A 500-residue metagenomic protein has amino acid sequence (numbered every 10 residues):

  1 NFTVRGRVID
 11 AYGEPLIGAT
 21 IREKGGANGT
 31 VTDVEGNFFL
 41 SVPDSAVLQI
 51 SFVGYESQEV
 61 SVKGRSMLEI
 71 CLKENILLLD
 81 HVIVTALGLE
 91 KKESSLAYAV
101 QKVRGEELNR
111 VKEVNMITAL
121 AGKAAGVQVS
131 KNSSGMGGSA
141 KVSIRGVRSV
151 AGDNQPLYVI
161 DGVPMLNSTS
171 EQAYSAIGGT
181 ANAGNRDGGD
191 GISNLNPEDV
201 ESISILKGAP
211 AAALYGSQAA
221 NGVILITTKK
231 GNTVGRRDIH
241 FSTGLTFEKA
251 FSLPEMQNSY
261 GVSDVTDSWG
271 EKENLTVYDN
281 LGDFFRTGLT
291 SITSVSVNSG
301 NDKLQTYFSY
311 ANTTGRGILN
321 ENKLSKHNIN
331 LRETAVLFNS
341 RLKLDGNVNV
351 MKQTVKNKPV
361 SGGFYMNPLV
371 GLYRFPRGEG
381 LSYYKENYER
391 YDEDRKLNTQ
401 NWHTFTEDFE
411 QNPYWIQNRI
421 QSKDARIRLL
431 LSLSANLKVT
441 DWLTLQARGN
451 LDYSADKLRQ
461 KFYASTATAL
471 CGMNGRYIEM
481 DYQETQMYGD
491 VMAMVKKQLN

Functional and structural regions predicted by a protein language model:
N1-D345, N349-M351, L430: Short, small/polar-rich motifs associated with maturation and membrane association, primarily at protein termini
I9-D10, Y414, L437: Short, Lys/Arg-rich amphipathic segments at extreme N-termini
S94, G152-Q155, I160, L166 (+7 more regions): Surface-exposed loop/interface segments of Gram-negative outer-membrane beta-barrel transport/assembly proteins
N182, L431-L437, L451-Y453: Alpha-helical support elements that line or immediately flank enzyme active sites and cofactor-binding pockets
V297, N436-D441: Long hydrophobic segments that form regular secondary structure
